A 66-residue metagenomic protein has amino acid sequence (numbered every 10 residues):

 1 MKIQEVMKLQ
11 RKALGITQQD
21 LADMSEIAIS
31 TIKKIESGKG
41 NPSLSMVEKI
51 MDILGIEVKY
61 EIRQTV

Functional and structural regions predicted by a protein language model:
M1-I3: Absolute protein N-terminus
E5-D23: Short basic helix-loop element that most often maps to the first helix and adjoining turn of HTH DNA-binding modules
E26-N41: Recognition helix of helix-turn-helix/homeodomain-like DNA-binding domains that insert into the DNA major groove
S45-Y60: DNA major-groove recognition helix of helix-turn-helix/homeodomain DNA-binding modules
I62-V66: Short amphipathic recognition helices of helix-turn-helix/homeodomain-type DNA-binding modules
